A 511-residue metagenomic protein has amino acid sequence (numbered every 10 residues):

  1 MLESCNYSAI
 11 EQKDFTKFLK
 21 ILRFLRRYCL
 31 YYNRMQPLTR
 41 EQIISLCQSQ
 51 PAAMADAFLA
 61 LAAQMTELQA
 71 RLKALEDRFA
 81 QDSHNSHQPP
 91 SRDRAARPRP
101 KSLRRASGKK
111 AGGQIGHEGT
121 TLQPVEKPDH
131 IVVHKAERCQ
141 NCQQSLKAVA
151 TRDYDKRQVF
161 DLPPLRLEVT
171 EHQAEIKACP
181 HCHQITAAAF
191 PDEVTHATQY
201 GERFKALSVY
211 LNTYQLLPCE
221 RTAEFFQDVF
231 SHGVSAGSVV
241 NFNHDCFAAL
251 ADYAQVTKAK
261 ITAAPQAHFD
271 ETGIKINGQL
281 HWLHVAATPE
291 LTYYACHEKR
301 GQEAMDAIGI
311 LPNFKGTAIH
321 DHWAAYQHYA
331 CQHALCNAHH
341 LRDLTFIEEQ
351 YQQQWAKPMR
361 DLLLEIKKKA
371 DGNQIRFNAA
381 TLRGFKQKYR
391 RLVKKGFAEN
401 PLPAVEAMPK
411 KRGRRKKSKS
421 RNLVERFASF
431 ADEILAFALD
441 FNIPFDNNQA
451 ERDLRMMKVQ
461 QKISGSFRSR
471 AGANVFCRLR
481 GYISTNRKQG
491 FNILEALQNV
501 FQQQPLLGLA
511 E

Functional and structural regions predicted by a protein language model:
L2-H196, V240, H268-F269: Short, flexible loop/hinge motifs at secondary-structure junctions
S8-I10, F15-R27, Y32, Q48 (+2 more regions): Catalytic center-proximal scaffold of phosphoryl-transfer enzymes
